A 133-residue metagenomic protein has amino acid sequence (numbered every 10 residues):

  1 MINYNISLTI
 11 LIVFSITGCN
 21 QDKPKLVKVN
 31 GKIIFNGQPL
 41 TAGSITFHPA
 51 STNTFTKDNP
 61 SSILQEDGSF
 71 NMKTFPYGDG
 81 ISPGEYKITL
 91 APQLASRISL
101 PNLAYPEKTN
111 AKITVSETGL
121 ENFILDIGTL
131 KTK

Functional and structural regions predicted by a protein language model:
M1-T17: Sec-dependent bacterial lipoprotein signal peptides
C19-K133: Beta-strand-dominated extracellular/periplasmic modules and repeats in secreted or surface-exposed proteins
